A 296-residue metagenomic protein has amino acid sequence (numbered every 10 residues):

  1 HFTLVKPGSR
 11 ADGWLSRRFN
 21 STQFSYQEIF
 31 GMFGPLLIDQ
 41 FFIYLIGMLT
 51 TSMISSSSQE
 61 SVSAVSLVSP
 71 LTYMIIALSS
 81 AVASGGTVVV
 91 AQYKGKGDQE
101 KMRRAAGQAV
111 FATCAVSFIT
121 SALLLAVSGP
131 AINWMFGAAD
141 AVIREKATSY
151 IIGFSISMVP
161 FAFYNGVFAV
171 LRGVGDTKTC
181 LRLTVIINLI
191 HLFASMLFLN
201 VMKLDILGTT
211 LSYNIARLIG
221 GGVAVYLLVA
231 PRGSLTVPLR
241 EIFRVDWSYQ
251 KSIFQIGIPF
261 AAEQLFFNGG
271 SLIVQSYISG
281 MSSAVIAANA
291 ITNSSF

Functional and structural regions predicted by a protein language model:
H1-L36, V90-S157, I190, V201-I258: Short alpha-helical transmembrane segments in multi-pass integral membrane proteins
Q27-T87, A91, I258-I278: Signature of the first transmembrane helix
L37, F41, L45, L49 (+12 more regions): Generic alpha-helical transmembrane segments of integral inner-membrane proteins, especially permease/transport modules
Y44-S63, I132-A141, L197-L204, L265-S295: Helix-terminus/linker motif at the lipid-water interface of multi-pass membrane proteins
T51, V62-A122, F161-C180, Q275 (+1 more regions): Small-residue-rich hydrophobic transmembrane alpha-helices
I152, I156-V159, S282-I286: Membrane-interfacial loop-to-helix junctions in multi-pass transporters
V170-M196, L207, L211-N214: Alpha-helical transmembrane segments of multi-pass membrane transporters/permeases
G233-I291: Acidic, glycine-rich loop-and-beta core segments that form the ion-binding/anion-interacting portion of active sites
